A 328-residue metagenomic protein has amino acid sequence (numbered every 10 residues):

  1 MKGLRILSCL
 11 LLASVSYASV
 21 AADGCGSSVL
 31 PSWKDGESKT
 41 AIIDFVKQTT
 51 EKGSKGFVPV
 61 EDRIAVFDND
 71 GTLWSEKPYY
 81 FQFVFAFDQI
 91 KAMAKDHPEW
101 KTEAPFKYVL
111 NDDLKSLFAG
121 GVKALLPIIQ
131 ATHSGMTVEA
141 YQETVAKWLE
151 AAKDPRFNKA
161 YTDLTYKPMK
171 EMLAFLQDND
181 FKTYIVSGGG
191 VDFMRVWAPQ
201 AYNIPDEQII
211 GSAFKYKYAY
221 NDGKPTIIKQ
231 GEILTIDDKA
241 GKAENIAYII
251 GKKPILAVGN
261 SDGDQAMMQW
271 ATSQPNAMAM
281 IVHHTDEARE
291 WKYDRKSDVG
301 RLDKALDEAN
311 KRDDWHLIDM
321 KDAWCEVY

Functional and structural regions predicted by a protein language model:
M1-L7: Bacterial N-terminal signal peptides that target proteins for export
A13-A18: N-terminal signal peptide c-region/cleavage motif recognized by signal peptidases
A22-W33, E37-I43, K47, D62 (+1 more regions): C-terminal cap/substrate-recognition subdomain and adjoining C-terminal extension of metal-dependent phosphatase-like
E51-G53, W74-E76, A219: Short, solvent-exposed loop/turn elements at domain surfaces
K55-P59: Short loop/turn motifs at secondary-structure junctions and domain boundaries
D62-P78, M268: Asp-based phosphoryl-transfer active-site loop
E76-Y79, V84-F87, V196-W197, W270: Short, solvent-exposed loop/turn and secondary-structure capping segments
Y79, V84-D163, K167: A metal-dependent, Asp-based hydrolase signature
